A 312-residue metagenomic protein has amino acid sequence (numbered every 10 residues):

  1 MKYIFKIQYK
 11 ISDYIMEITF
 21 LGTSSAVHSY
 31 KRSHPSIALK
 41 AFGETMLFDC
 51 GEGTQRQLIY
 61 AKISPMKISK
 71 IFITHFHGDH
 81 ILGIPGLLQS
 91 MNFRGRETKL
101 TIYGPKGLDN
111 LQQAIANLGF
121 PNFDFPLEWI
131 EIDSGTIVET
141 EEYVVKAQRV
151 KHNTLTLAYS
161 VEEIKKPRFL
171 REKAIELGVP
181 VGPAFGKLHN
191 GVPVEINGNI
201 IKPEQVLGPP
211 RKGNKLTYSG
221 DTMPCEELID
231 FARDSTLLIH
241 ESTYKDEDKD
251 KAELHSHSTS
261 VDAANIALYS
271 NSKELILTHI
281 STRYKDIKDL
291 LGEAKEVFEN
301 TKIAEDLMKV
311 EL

Functional and structural regions predicted by a protein language model:
M1-I15: N-terminal amphipathic/basic-hydrophobic helices that include classical n-h-c signal peptides and signal-anchor
I11-A61, E97-K99, Y159-V161, G208-S219 (+1 more regions): Conserved beta-strand hairpin/beta-sheet module of binuclear metal-dependent hydrolase folds, prominently
F48-G51, I68-F76, G104-P105, T217-T222 (+3 more regions): Active-site neighborhood of phospho(di)ester-bond hydrolases with catalytic His/Asp-centered motifs
G53-Y103, E128-D133: Active-site metal-binding motif and surrounding structural segment of the metallo-beta-lactamase
I84-S90, I115, K285-A294: Metal-dependent catalytic neighborhoods of phosphoester/phosphodiester hydrolases
R96-E131, R283: Active-site neighborhood of divalent metal-dependent phosphoester bond hydrolases
L100, K285-M308: Short acidic, glycine/proline-enriched helix-loop-strand junctions
I130-L277, K288-G292, E296-V297: Metal-dependent phosphodiesterase/nuclease catalytic metal-binding core
